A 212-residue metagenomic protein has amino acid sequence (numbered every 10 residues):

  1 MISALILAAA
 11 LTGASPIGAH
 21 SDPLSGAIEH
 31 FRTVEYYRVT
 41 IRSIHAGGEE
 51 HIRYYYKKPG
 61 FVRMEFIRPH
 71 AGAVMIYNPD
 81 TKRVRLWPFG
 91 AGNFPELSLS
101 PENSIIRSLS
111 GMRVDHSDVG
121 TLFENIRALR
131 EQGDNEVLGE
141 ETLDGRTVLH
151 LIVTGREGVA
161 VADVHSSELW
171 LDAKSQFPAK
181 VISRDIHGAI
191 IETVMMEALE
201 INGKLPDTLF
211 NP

Functional and structural regions predicted by a protein language model:
I2-H51, Y56-F61, E140, G203-L205 (+1 more regions): N-terminal leader/targeting segments and the immediate start of mature chains
A4, L24, E102-I105, V119: Short amphipathic alpha-helical segments that mediate assembly, nucleic-acid/protein binding, or membrane association
L24-I28, V119-F123, E168: Extracytoplasmic/secreted envelope proteins and their assembly/folding machinery, especially bacterial periplasmic
A27-T33, R53-Y55, M64-E65, A73-Y77 (+1 more regions): Short linear motifs in intrinsically disordered
F31, H116-L129: Short, solvent-exposed helix-to-loop capping segments enriched in aromatics
F31-E35, P88, R130-G133: Sec/Tat-exported extracytoplasmic proteins
Y55-S117, A189-E192: An acidic-aromatic
H70-M75, R85, E124, A128-P212: Gly/Pro-enriched, hydrophobic low-complexity segments that function as extracytoplasmic propeptides/linkers
